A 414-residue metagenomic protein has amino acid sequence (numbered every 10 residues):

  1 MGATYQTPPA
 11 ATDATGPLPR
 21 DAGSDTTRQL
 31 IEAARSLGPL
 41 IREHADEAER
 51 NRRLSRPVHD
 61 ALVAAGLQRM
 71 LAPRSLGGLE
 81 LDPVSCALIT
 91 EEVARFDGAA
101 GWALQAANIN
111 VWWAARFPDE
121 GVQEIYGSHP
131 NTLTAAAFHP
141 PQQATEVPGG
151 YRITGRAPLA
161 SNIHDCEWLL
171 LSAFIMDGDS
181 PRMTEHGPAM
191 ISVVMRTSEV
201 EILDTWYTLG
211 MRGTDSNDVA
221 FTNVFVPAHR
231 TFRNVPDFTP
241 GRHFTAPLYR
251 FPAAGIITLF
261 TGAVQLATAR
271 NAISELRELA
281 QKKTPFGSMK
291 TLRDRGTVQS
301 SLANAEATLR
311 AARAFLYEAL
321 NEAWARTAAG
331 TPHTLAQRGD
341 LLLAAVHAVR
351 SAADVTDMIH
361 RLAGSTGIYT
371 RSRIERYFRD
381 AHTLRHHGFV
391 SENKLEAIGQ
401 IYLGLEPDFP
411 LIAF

Functional and structural regions predicted by a protein language model:
M1-T26, K394-F414: Intrinsic disorder at enzyme termini
R35, A267, A303-R310, L342 (+2 more regions): Generic structural signal for well-ordered, non-transmembrane alpha-helical segments in soluble/cytosolic regions
R42, D46-E49, A311-H347, H360-I368: C-terminal helix-coil-helix/basic helical segment that borders enzyme active sites and/or dimer interfaces and provides
L54-A64, R69-E167, S180-E185: Glycine-rich flavin
E146, A157, S172-I175, V194-T197 (+6 more regions): Short, structured patches in soluble enzyme cores that scaffold and shape functional sites
L159-D204: A short core secondary-structure module
L209-L309: Glycine-rich beta->alpha junctions and the first turn(s) of the following alpha-helix
A363-F414: Glycine-rich phosphate/cofactor-binding loops in nucleotide/flavin-utilizing enzymes
